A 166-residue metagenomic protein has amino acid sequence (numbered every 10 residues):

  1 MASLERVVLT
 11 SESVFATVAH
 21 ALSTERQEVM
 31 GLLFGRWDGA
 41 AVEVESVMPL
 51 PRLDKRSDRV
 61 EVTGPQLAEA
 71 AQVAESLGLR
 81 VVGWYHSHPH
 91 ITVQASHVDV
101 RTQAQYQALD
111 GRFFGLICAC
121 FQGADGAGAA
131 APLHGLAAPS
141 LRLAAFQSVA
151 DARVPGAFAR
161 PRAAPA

Functional and structural regions predicted by a protein language model:
M1-G83, S87-A166: MPN/JAMM (Mov34/JAB) isopeptidase/deubiquitinase module and associated MPN-bearing subunits/adaptors in ubiquitin
